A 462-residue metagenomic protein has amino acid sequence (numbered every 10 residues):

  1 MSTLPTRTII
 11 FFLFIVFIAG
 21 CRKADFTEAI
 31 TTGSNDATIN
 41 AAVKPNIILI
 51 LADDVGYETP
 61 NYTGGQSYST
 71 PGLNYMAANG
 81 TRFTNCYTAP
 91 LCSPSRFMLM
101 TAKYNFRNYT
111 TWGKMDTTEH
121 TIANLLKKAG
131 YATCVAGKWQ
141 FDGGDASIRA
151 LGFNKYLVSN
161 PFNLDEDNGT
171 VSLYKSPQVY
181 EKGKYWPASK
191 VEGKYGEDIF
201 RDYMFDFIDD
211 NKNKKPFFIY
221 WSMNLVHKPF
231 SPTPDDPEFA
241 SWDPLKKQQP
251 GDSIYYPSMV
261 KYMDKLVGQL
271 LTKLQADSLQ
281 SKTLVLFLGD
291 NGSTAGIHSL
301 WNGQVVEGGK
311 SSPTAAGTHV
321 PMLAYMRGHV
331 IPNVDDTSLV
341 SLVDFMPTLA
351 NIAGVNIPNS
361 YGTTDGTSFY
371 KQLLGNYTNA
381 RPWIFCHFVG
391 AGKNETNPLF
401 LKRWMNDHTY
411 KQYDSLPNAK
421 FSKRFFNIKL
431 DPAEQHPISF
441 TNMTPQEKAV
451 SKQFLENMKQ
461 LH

Functional and structural regions predicted by a protein language model:
M1-I9: Bacterial N-terminal signal peptides that target proteins for export
F14-I15, S253: Residue-level signal for mature regions of secreted extracellular proteins and peptides
I15-V16, L399: Processing junctions and N-termini across compartments
I18-G20: C-terminal motif of bacterial Sec signal peptides marking the signal peptidase cleavage site
A24-S415, A419-K423, P432-Q460: Formylglycine-dependent sulfatase
